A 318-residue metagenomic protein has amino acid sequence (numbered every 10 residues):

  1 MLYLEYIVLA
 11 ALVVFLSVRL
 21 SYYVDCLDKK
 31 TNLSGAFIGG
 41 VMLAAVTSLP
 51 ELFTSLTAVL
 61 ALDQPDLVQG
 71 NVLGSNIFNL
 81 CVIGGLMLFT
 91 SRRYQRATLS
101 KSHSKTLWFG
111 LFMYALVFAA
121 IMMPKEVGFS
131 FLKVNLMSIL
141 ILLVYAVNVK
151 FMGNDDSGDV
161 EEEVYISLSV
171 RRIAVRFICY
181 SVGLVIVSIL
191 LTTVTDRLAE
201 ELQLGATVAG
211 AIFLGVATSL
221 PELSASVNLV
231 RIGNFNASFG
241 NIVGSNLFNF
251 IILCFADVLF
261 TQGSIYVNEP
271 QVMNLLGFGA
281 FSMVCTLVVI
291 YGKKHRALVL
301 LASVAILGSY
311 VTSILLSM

Functional and structural regions predicted by a protein language model:
M1-M318: Hydrophobic alpha-helical segments, chiefly the membrane-spanning helices and signal/signal-anchor peptides
